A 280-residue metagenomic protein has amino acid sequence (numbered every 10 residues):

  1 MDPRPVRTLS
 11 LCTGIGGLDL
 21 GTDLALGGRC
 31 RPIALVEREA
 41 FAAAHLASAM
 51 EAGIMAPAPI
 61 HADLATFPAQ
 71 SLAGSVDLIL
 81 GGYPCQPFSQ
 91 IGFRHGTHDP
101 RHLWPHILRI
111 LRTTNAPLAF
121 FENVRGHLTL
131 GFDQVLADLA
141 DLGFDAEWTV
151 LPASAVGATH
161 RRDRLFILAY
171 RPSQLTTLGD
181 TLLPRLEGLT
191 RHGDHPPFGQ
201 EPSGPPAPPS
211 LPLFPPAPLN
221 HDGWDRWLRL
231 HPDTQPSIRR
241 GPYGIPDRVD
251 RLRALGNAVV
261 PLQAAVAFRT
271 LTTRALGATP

Functional and structural regions predicted by a protein language model:
M1, G277-P280: Short intrinsically disordered terminal tails
M1-V6, A73-G74: Short helix-loop-beta connector
V6-A65: SAM cofactor-binding core of SAM-dependent methyltransferases, primarily the Rossmann-like beta-alpha-beta module
L20-L24, S48, R109-R112, A137 (+2 more regions): Short, well-ordered alpha-helices that flank and scaffold nucleotide-derived cofactor binding pockets
L35, H61, L80, F120-F121: Generic enzyme active-site microenvironment
H61-D77, R269-T272: Short amphipathic alpha-helices and their capping/turn segments at secondary-structure boundaries
F67-V76, Y83-R253: Class I S-adenosyl-L-methionine
